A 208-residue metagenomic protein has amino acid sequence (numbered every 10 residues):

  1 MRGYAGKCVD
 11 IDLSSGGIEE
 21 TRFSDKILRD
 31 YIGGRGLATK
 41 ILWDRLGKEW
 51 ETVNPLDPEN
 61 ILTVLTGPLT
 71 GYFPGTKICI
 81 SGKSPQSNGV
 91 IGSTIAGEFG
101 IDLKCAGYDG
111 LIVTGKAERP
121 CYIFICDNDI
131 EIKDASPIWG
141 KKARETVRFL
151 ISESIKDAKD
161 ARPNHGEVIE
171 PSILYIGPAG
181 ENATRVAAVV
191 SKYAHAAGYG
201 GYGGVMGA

Functional and structural regions predicted by a protein language model:
G3, L13, I18-E19, D57 (+5 more regions): Extended catalytic cores of very large enzyme megasubunits
Y4-D57: Conserved, well-structured core domains of diverse proteins
S15-R22, K77-S81, N128-A135, H195: Short, well-ordered strand-loop elements centered on a beta-strand within folded domains, enriched for acidic residues
K40-T76, P163-V168: Conserved oxyanion/phosphate-binding beta-strand-loop segments in alpha/beta enzyme cores
N60, P68-F73, C79-I101: Conserved helix-adjacent loop modules within structured domains
T63-L65, C79, I112, F124: Short, conserved beta-strand segments within well-ordered enzyme catalytic domains that often line or immediately flank
Y72-I80, G177-G180, T184: Active-site-adjacent bridging/hinge elements
G100-I101, C105-A208: Active-site cavity-forming subdomains of large catalytic enzyme subunits
